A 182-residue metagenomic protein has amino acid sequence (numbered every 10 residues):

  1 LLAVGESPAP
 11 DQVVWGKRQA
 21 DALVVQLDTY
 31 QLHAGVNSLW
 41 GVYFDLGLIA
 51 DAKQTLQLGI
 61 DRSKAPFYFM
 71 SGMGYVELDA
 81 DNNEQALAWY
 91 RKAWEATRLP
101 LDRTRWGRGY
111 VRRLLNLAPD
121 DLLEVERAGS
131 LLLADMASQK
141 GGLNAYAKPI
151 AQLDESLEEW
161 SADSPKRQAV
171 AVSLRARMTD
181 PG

Functional and structural regions predicted by a protein language model:
L1, L27-N37, R62-G72, P100-G109: Generic helix N-cap/helix-start motif at coil->alpha-helix transitions
L2-A3, Y43, E77, L114-L115 (+1 more regions): Residue at a conserved register position within TPR or TPR-like alpha-solenoid repeats
S7-V24, I49-G59, E84-E95, D120-M136 (+1 more regions): Alpha-helical repeat scaffolds
L23-L48, A52-Q54: Beta-propeller domains
Q31-L32, A65, D102-R103, D121-E124 (+3 more regions): Structural signature of alpha-solenoid helical repeat junctions
L46, A80, L117-P119: Structural motif corresponding to the intra-repeat A-B loop/turn of tetratricopeptide repeats
L101-R112, N144-D154: Amphipathic alpha-helical protein-interaction segments enriched in hydrophobic
K140-G182: Polybasic, proline/glycine-rich intrinsically disordered low-complexity segments
